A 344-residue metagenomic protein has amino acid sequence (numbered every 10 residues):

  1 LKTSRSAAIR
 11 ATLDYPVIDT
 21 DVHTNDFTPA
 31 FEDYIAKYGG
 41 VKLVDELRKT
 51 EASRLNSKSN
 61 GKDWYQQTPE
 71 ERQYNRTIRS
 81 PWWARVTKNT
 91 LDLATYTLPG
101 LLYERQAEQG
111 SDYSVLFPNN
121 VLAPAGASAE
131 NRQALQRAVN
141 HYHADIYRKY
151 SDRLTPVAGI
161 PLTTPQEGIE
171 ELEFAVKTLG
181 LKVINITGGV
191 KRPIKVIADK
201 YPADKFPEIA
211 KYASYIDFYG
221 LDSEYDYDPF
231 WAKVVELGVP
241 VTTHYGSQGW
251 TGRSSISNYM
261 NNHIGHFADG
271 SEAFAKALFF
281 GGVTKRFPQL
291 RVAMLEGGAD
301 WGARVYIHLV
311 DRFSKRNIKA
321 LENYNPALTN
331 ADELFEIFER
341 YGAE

Functional and structural regions predicted by a protein language model:
L1-E344: Helix-coil boundary/capping segments in enzymes
